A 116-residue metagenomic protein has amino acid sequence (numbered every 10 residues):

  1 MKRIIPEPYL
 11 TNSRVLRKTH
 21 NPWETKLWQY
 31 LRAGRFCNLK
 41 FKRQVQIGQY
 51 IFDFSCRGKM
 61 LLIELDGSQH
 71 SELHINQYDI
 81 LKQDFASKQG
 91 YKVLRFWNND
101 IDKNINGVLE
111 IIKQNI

Functional and structural regions predicted by a protein language model:
M1-L39, K88: Solvent-exposed, charged helical/coil patches that constitute nucleic-acid or partner-interaction surfaces
L16, V45-N115: Basic, amphipathic alpha-helical patches used to engage nucleic acids or provide basic targeting signals, exemplified
